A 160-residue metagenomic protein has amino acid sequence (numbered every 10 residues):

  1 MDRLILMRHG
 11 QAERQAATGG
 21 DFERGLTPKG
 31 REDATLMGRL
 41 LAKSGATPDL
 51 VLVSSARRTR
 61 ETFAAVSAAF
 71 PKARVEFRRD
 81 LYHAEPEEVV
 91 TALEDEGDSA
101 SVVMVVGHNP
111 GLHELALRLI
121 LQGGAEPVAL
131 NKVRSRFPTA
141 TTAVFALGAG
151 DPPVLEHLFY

Functional and structural regions predicted by a protein language model:
D2-D80, A84, R118-A125, P138-A140: Active-site-proximal alpha-helix that buttresses catalytic centers in soluble enzyme cores
L4, V102-M104, T142: Residue-level preference for the first positions of well-ordered beta-strands
S44-A46, D95-S101: Glycine-rich phosphate-binding loop signature in dinucleotide/nucleotide-binding domains
Y82-L93: Short alpha-helix plus adjacent loop in nuclease-associated cores
A100-I120: A glycine-rich beta-strand to alpha-helix segment that forms a phosphate/ribose-binding loop at ligand/cofactor sites
I120-V154: Domain-level recognition of soluble alpha/beta enzyme cores, biased toward histidine phosphatases/phosphomutases
E156-Y160: Short, solvent-exposed aromatic-acidic interface loops
